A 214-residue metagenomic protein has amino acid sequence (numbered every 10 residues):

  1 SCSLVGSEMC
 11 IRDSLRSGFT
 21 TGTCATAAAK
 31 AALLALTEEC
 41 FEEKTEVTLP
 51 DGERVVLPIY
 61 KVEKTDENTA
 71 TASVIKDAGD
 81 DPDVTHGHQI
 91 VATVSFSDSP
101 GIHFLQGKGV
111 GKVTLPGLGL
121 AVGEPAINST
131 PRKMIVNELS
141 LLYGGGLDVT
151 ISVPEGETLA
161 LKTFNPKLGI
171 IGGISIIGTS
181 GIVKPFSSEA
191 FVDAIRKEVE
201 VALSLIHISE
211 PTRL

Functional and structural regions predicted by a protein language model:
S1-I11, I206-L214: Single conserved hydrophobic/aromatic residue that forms the stacking wall/gate of nucleotide- or nucleobase-binding
S1-S3, G111, S175: Short linear Ser/Thr-Pro motifs
S3, T21, F191: Short, conserved glycine- and acidic-residue-centered signature motifs in active-site or ligand-binding loops
S7, R12-L168: Generic N-terminal targeting/processing segments that precede catalytic cores or assembly contacts
P154, T158-L205, S209, R213: Glycine-rich anion/phosphate-binding loop at the beta-strand->alpha-helix junction
